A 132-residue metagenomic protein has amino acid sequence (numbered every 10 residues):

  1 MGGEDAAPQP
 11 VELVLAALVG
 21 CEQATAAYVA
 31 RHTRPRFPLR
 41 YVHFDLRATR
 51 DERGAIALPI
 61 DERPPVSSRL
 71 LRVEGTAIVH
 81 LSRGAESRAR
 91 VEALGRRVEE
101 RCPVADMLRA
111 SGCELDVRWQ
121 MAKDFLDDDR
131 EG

Functional and structural regions predicted by a protein language model:
M1-A16, A24-G132: Extended beta-strand/beta-hairpin segments
